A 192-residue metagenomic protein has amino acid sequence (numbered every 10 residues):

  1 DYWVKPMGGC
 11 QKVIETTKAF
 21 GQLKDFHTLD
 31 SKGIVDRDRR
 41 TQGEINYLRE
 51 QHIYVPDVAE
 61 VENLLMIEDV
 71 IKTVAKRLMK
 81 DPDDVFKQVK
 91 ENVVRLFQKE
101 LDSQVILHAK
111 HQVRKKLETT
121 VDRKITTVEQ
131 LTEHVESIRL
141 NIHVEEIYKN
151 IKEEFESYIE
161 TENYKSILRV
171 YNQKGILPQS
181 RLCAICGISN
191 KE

Functional and structural regions predicted by a protein language model:
D1-E60, A75: Conserved helicase/translocase motor-coupling segment
G9, T41, I67-E68, N172 (+1 more regions): Alpha-helix initiation/capping motif
K24-D25, V85-F86, I188: Short, surface-exposed loop and linker segments with low hydrophobicity and enrichment for Pro/Ser/Thr
D36-K152: Activity-critical C-terminal alpha-helical subdomain
T119-E192: Extended, basic/helix-rich recognition subdomains
